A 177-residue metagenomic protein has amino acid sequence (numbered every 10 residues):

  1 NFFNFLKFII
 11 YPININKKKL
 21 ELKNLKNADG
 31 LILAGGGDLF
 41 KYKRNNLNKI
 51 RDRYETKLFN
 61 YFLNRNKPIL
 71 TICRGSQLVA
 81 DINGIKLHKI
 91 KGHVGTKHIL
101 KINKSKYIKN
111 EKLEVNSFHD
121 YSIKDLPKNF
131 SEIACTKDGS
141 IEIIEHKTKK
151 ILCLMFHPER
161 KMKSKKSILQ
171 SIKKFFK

Functional and structural regions predicted by a protein language model:
N1-R74, D81-H88, H93-E114, D120 (+4 more regions): N-terminal beta1-alpha1 cap of cysteine-dependent amidohydrolase-like domains
L152-F156: Active-site-proximal beta-strand elements of phosphoester/diester hydrolases
